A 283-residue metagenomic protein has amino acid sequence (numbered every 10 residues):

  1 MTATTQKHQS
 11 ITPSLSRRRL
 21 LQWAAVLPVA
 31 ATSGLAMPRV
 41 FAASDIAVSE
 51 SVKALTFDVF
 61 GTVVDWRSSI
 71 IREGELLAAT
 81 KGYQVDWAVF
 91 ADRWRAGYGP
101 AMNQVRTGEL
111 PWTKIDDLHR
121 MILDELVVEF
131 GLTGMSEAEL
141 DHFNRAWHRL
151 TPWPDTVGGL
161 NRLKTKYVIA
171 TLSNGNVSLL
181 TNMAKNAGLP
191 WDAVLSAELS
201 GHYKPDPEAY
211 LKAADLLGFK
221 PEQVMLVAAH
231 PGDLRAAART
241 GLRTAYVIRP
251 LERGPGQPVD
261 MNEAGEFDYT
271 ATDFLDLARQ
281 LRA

Functional and structural regions predicted by a protein language model:
T2-A3, K7-I11, S16-V26, D45-I46 (+3 more regions): Asp-based, Mg2+/Mn2+-dependent phosphohydrolase catalytic module
V26-T32: Bacterial N-terminal signal peptides
D45-A96: Active-site neighborhood of HAD-like aspartate-dependent phosphohydrolases
V63, L172, L226-V227: Conserved SAM-binding loop
K81-G82, A91-D141: A metal-dependent, Asp-based hydrolase signature
E137-K185, V194-A197: Substrate-recognition element of Asp-dependent hydrolases with the DxDx(T/V) motif
